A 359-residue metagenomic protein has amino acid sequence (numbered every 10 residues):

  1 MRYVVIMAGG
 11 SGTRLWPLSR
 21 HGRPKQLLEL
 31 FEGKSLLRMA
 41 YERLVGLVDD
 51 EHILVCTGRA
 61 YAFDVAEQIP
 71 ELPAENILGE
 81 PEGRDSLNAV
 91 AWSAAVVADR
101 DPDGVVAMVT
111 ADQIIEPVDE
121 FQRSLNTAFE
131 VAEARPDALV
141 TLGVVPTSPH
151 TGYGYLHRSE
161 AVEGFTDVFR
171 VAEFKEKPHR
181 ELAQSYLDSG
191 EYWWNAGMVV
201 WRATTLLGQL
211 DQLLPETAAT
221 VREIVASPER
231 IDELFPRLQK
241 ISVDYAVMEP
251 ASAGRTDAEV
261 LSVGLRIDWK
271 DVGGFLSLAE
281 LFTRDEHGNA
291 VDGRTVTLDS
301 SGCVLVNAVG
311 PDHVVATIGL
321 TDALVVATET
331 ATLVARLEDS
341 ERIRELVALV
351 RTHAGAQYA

Functional and structural regions predicted by a protein language model:
M1-M7, T13-P24, E29-N126, A134 (+2 more regions): Conserved N-terminal catalytic core of the sugar/cofactor nucleotidyltransferase
M1-Y3, D50-E51, P73-A74, D101-G104 (+9 more regions): Short coil/turn connectors at secondary-structure junctions
L37, S93, D112, L156 (+3 more regions): Residue-level signal for inorganic ion chemistry
L54, V106, A172, E191 (+4 more regions): A residue-level structural signature of the nucleotidyltransferase/glycosyltransferase Rossmann-like core
G83-N88, S148-H150, R180-L182, D268-K270: A short acidic, often aromatic-flanked loop/helix-cap motif at beta-alpha or helix-coil junctions that lines enzyme
P117-V221, V225-E233, E259, R336-L337: Conserved core of the sugar-phosphate nucleotidyltransferase
A203-A359: Left-handed beta-helix
